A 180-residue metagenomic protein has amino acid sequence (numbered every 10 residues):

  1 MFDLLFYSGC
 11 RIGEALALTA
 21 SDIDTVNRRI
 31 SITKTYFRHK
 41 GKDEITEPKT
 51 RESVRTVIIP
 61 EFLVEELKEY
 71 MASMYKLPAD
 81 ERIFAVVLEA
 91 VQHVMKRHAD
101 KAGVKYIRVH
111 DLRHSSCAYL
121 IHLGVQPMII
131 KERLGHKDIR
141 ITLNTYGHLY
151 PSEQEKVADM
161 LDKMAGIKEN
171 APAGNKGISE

Functional and structural regions predicted by a protein language model:
D3, Y7-E14, V94-A102, R113-K137 (+2 more regions): C-terminal catalytic core of tyrosine-transesterase DNA break-rejoin enzymes
L5-Y36, M128: Short, charged phosphate-coordinating catalytic segments
D22, K137, L149-E153, M164 (+1 more regions): The DNA-recognition helices of helix-turn-helix-type DNA-binding domains
V26, S53, P78-D80, G103 (+1 more regions): Exposed loop/turn and edge beta-strand positions of beta-sandwich/beta-sheet ligand-binding modules
N27, K40, T46-L63, D159-E180: C-terminal secondary-structure termini that scaffold catalytic or DNA-interacting sites
K34, K49-T50, K131: A general lysine-centric signal
T35, P60-K105: Active-site/catalytic core of tyrosine-dependent DNA strand-transfer enzymes
K40-T46, E89, G103: Mature, Sec-exported extracytoplasmic domains of Gram-positive
